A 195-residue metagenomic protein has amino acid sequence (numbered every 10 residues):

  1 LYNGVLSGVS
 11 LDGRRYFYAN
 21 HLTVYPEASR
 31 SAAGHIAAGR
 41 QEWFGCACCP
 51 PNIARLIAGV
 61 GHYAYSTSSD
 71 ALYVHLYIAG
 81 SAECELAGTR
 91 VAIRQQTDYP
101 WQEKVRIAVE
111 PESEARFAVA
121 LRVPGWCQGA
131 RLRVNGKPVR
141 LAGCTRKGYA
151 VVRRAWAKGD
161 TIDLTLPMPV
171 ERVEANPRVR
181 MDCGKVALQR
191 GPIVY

Functional and structural regions predicted by a protein language model:
L1-A120, R131: Aromatic (Trp/Tyr) and acidic
V91-I93, V139-R140, Y195: Short, isolated positions in well-ordered beta-strands
R94-T97, A150-R154: Beta-strand-rich interaction surfaces with strong enrichment in secreted/lumenal proteins
F117-A120, V152-P167, E171: C-terminal beta-strand-rich structural cap/linker in extracellular carbohydrate-active enzymes
C127-R153, R172-R178: Solvent-exposed beta-strand/loop surfaces of large extracellular or lumenal domains
L166-Y195: Glycine/proline-rich low-complexity spacer/linker segments in large multi-domain proteins
